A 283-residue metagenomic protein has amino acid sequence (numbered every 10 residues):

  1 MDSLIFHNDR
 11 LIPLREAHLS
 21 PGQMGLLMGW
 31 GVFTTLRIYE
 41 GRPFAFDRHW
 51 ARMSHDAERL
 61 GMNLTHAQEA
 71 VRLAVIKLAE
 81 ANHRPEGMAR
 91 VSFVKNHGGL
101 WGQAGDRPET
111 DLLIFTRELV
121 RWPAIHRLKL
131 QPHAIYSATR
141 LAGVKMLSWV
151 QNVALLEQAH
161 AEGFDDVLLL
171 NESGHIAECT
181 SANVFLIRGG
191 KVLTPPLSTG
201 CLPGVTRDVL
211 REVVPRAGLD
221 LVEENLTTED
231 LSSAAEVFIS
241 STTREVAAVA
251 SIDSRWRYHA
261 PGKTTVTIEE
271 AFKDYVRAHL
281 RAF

Functional and structural regions predicted by a protein language model:
M1-K77, V94, Q103-F283: Helix-start/capping segments and mature chain N-termini
N82-H83, G218: Short helix-capping segments at alpha-helix termini
H83-F93: Ordered, amphipathic secondary-structure segments that act as subunit-interaction surfaces in large macromolecular
H97: N-terminal Rossmann-like NAD(P)+-binding subdomain of aldehyde/semialdehyde dehydrogenases
